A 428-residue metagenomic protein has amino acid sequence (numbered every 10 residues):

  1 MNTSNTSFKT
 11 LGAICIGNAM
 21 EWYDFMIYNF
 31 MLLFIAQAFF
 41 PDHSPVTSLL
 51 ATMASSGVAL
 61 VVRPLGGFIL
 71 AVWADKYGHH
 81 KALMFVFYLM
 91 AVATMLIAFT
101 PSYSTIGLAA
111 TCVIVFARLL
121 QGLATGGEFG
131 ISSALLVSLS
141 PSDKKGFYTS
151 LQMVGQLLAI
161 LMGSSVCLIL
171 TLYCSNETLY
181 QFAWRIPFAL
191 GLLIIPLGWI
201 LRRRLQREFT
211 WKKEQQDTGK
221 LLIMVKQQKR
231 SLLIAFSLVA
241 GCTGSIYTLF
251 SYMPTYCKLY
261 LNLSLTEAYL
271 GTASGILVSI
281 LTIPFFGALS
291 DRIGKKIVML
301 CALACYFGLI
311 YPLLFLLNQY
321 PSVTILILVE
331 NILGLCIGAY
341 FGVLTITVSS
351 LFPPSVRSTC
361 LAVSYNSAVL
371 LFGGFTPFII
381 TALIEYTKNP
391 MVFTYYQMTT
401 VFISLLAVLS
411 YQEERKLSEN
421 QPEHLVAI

Functional and structural regions predicted by a protein language model:
N29, K229-S279, F372-P377: Extracytoplasmic gate region of multi-pass secondary transporters
M53-V72, A91-A93, A273-F286: Central cavity-lining transmembrane alpha-helices of secondary-active solute carriers, predominantly the Major
K76-Y88, R292-L303: Cytoplasmic membrane-interface "Motif A"-like loop-to-helix N-cap segments of 12-TM Major Facilitator Superfamily
Y88-G107, A304-Y320: C-terminal ends and interior cores of transmembrane alpha-helices in multi-pass membrane transporters/permeases
F147-T171, I194, S364-T376: Glycine-rich segments within core transmembrane alpha-helices of 12-TM secondary carriers
I194-R203, M398-L425: Multi-pass alpha-helical transporter architecture, strongest for 12-TM Major Facilitator/SLC carriers used
K296-V343: C-terminal transmembrane helical hairpin of 12-TM major facilitator-type secondary transporters
L351-Y386: A late C-terminal transmembrane helix in Major Facilitator Superfamily
